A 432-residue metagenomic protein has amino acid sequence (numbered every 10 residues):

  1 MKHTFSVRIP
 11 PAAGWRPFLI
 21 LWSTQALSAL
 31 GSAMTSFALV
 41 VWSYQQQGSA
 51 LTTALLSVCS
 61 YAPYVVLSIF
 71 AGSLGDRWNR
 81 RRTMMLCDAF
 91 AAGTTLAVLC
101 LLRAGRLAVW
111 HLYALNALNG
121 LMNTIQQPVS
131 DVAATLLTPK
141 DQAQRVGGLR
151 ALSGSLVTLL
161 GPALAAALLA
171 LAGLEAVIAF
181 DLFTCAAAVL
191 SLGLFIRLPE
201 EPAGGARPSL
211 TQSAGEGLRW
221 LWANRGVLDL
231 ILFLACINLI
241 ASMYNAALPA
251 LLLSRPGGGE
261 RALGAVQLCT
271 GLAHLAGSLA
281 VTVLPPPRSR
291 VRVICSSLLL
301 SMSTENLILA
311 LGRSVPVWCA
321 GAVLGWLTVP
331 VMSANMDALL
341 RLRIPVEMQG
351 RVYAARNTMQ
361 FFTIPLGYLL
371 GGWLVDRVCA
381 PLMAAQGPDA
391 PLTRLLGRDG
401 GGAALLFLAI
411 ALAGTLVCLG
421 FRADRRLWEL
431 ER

Functional and structural regions predicted by a protein language model:
K2-F18, L198-L232: Juxtamembrane intracellular "pre-TM" segments in multi-pass secondary transporters
I9-W15, L30, Q45, L102-R106 (+4 more regions): Helix-boundary and loop/linker segments of multi-pass membrane transporters
P17-S36, C59-G75, N79-T94, H111-A170 (+10 more regions): Substrate-agnostic recognition of the 12-TM MFS/MFS-like secondary transporter fold
F37-A50, A246-R261: Short amphipathic helix-loop junctions that connect adjacent transmembrane helices in Major Facilitator Superfamily/SLC
V40, T95-L102, A165, L169-A170 (+6 more regions): Structural signal for membrane-spanning alpha-helices in multi-pass inner-membrane proteins, emphasizing helix cores
S49-S57, L112, G259-Q267: Juxtamembrane helix-start elements in MFS-like secondary transporters
V66-I69, R77, T83, A97 (+4 more regions): C-terminal transmembrane bundle of multi-pass solute transporters/carriers
G105, V132, L136, I178-P208 (+3 more regions): Helix-loop junctions on the cytosolic side of multi-pass membrane transporters, especially the intracellular loop
